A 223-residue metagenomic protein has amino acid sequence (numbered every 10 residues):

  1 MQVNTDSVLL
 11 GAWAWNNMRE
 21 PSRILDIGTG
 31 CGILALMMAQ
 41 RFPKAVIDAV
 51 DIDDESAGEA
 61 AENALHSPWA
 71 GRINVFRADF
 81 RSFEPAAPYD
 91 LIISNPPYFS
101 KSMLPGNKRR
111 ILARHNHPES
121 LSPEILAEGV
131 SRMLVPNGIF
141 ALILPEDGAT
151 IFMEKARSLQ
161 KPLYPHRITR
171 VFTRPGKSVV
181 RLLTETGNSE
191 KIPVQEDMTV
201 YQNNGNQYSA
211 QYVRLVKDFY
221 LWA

Functional and structural regions predicted by a protein language model:
V3, L9, S120-V179: Conserved Class I SAM-dependent methyltransferase catalytic core
L10, N95, L126, T186: Residue-level signal for inorganic ion chemistry
A12-K108: Conserved SAM/SAH cofactor-binding pocket of Class I
D53, P145-E146, G205: Short beta->alpha junction loops/turns
W69, L159-P162, V194: Short, structurally constrained coil/turn elements that cap an alpha-helix or connect an alpha-helix to the following
P96-I125, R132: Mobile active-site "lid"/loop adjacent to the S-adenosyl-L-methionine
K177-A223: SAM/dcSAM-binding transferase cores
